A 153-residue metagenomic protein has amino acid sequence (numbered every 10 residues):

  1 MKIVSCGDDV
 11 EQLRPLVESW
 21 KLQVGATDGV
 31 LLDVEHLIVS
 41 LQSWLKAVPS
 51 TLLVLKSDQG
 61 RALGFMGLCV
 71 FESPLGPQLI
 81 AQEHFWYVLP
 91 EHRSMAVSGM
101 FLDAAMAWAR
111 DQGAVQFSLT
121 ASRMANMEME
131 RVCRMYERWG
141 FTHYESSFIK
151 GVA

Functional and structural regions predicted by a protein language model:
M1-V17: A short beta-loop-alpha structural element at the N-terminal edge of CoA-dependent acyl/N-acetyltransferase catalytic
K21-L41: Conserved GNAT-fold acetyl-CoA-binding loop/helix
Q42-V54: A short helix-loop-beta-strand connector motif used in the catalytic cores of GNAT acetyltransferases and, in some
V54, R61-V70: Conserved beta-strand in the GNAT
H84-S94: A short, internal acetyl-CoA/4′-phosphopantetheine-binding micro-motif in the GNAT/acyltransferase core
M100-Q116: Conserved acyl-CoA
F117-V132, V152: Conserved beta-strand-loop-alpha-helix junction that forms the acyl-donor binding cleft
T120, T142-A153: Conserved catalytic-core motifs of GNAT/GCN5-like acyltransferases
